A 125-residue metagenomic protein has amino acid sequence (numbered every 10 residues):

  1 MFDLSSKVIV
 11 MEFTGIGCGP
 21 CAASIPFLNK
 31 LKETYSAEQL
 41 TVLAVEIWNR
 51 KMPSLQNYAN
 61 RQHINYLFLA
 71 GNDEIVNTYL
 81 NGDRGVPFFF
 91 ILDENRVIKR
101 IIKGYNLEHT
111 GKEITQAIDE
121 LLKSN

Functional and structural regions predicted by a protein language model:
M1-I9: A short beta-strand-turn-helix
V10-M11, V42, F89: Hydrophobic beta-strand anchors of alpha/beta hydrolase catalytic cores
E12-C18: Aromatic-flanked redox-active Cys/Sec active sites in thiol-based oxidoreductases, especially the WC-centered
A22-Q62, D73-T78: Structural microenvironment flanking redox-active thiols in thiol-disulfide oxidoreductases
N60-I64, G71-D119: Thiol/disulfide oxidoreductase modules built on the thioredoxin-like
L122-N125: Non-globular targeting/processing and membrane-anchoring segments
